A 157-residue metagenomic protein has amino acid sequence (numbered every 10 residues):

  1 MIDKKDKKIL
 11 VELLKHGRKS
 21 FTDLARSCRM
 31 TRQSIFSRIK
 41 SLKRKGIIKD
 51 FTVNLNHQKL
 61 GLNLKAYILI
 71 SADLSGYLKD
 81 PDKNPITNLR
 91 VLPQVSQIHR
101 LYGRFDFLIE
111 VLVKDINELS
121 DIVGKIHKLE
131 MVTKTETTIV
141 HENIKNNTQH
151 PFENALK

Functional and structural regions predicted by a protein language model:
M1-K157: A compositional/biophysical signature of low hydrophobicity enriched in polar/charged and small residues
